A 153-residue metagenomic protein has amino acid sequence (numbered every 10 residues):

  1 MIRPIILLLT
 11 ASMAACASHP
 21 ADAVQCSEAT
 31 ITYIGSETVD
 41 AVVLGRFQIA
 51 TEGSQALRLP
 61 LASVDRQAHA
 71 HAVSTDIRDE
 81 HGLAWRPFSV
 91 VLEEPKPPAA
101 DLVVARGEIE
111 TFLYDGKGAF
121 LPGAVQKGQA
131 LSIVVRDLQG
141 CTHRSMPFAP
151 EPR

Functional and structural regions predicted by a protein language model:
M1-L8: Sec-dependent signal peptide recognition, specifically the positively charged N-region followed immediately by
M13-A15: C-terminal motif of bacterial Sec signal peptides marking the signal peptidase cleavage site
A17-A29: Bacterial Sec signal peptide processing site at the extreme N-terminus
C26, R106-R153: Surface-exposed edge beta-strand/loop patches
I34-G35, P98-V104, L121-P122: Beta-strand-rich interaction surfaces with strong enrichment in secreted/lumenal proteins
D40-R46: Short, solvent-exposed loop/turn segments enriched in Ser/Thr/Gly
F47-Q55: Asparagine-centered strand-capping/turn motif at beta-strand->loop junctions
R58-V104: The feature marks short-to-medium sequence segments in extracytoplasmic or secretory-pathway proteins
